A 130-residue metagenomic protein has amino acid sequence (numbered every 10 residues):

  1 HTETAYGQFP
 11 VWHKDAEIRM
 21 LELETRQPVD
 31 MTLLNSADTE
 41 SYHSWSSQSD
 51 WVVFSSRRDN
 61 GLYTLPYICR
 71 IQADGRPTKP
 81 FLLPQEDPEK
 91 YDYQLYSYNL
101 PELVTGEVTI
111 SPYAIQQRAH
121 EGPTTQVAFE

Functional and structural regions predicted by a protein language model:
H1-E130: Sequence signature of WD/YWTD-type beta-propeller architectures
